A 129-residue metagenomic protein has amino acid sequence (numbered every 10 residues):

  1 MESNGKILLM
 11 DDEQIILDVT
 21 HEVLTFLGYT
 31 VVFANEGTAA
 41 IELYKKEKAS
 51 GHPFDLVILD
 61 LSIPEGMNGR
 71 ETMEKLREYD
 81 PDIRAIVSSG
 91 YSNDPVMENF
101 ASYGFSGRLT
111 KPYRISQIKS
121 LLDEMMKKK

Functional and structural regions predicted by a protein language model:
D12-Q14, T20, R114: Two-component His->Asp phosphorelay active-site signatures
D18-F26: Charged docking surfaces used in two-component/phosphorelay signaling
F33-L56, V96-M97: Acidic, metal-coordinating helix/loop segments flanking the phosphotransfer/catalytic sites of two-component signaling
E42-K45, N68-D82: Short amphipathic alpha-helix used as the core "switch/output" element in two-component signaling
D60-L61: Active-site residues of response regulator receiver
G69, K75, F100-R108: As written
P95, Y113-D123: C-terminal output helix
